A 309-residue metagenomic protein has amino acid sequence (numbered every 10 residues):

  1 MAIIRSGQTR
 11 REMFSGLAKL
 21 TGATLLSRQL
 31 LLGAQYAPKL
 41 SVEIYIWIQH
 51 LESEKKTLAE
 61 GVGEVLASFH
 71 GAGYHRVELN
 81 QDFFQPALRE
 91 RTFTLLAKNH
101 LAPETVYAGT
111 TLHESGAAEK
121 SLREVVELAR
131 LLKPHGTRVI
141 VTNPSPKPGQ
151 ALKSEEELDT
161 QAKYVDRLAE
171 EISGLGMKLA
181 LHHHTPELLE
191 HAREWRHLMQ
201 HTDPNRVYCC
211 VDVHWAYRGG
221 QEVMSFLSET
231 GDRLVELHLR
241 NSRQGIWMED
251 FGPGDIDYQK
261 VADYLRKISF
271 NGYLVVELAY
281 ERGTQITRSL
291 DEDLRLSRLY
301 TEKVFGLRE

Functional and structural regions predicted by a protein language model:
A2-H135, E156, E187, T287-E309: N-terminal pre-domain/capping segments
A18, G22-L26, N99, S115-C209 (+3 more regions): Active-site acidic/histidine proton-transfer and metal-coordination neighborhood in alpha/beta enzyme cores
Q35-A37, L96-K98, G174, P204 (+2 more regions): Short, well-ordered coil/turn elements that cap or connect secondary structure elements
P38-I44, V77-L79, P103-A108, I140-T142 (+4 more regions): Hydrophobic faces of well-ordered beta-strands that scaffold small-molecule active sites in alpha/beta enzyme cores
I48-A59, V65, L152, A192 (+2 more regions): Gly/Pro-rich active-site loop or hairpin
V62, L66, R89-F93, V125-A129 (+7 more regions): Generic structural signal for well-ordered alpha-helices, preferentially at hydrophobic/aromatic core positions
G73, T202-Y208, G231-V235: Glycine-enriched alpha-helix->loop->beta-strand junction motifs that scaffold or abut catalytic
L79-E90, T111-L122, P148-L152, T185-H191 (+3 more regions): Acidic-and-aromatic substrate-binding clefts and catalytic sites of carbohydrate-active enzymes
